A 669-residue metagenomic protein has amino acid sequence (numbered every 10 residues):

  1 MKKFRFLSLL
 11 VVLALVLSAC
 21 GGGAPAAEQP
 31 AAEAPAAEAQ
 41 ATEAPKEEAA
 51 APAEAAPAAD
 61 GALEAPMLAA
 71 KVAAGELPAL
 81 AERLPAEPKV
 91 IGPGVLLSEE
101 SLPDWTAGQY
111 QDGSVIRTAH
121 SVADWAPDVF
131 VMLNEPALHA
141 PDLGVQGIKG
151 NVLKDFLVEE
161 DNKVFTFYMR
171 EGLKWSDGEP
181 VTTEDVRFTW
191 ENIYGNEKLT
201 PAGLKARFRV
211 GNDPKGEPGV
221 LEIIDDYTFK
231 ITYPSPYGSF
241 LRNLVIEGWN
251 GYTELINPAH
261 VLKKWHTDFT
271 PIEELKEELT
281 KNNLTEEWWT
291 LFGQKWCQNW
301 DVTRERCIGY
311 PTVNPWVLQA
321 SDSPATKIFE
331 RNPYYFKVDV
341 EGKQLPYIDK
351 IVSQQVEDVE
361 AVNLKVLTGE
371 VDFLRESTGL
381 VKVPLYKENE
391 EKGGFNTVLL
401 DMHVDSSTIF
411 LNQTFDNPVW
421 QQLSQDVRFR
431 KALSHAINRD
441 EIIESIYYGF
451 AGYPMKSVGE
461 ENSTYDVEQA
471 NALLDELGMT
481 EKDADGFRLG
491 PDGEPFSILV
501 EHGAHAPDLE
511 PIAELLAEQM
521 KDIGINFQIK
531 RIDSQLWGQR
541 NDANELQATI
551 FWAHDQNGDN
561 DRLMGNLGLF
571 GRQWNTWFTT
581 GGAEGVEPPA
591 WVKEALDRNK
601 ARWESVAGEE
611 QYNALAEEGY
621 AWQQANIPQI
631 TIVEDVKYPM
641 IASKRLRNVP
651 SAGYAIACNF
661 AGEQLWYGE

Functional and structural regions predicted by a protein language model:
V12-L15, C20-A59: Ser/Thr-rich, Proline-interspersed low-complexity disordered segments
A73, P78-E160: N-terminal lobe/hinge region of extracytoplasmic solute-binding protein
A119-G144, W249-L345, D466-D475, Q664-G668: Gly/Pro-rich hinge or "lid" segments in bacterial periplasmic/extracellular proteins
D155-T200, K230, V362-K365, L423-Q425 (+1 more regions): Aromatic- and charge-enriched surface segment that lines or borders ligand/interaction sites
R170, T303-C307, Y334-L385, A517 (+2 more regions): Ligand-site clamp/hinge motif
I193, E197-A206, L221-E222, V317-I328 (+3 more regions): Extracellular/periplasmic solute-recognition and catalytic clefts
A206-K295, K644, S651-A652: Surface-exposed binding/hinge segments that line and control ligand-binding clefts or catalytic entry sites
Y310, W316, A320-K327, R331 (+4 more regions): Detector for C-terminal structural segments
